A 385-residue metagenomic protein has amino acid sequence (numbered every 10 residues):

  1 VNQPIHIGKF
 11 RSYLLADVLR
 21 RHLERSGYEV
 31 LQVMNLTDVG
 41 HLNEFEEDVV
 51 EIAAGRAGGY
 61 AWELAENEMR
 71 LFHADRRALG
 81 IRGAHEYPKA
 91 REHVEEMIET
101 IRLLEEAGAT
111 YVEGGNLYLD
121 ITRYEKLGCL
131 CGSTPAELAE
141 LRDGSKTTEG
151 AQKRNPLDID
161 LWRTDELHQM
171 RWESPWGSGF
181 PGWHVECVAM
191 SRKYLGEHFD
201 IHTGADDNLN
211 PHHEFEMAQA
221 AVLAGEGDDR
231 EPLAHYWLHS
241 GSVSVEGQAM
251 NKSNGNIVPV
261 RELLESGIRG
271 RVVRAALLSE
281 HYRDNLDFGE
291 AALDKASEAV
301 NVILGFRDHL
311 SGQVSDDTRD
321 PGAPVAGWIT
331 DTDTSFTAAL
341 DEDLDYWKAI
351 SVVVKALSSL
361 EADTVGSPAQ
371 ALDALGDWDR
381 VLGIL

Functional and structural regions predicted by a protein language model:
V1-F45, G59, K89-A90, M97 (+2 more regions): N-terminal catalytic cores of NTP/NDP-binding nucleotidyl/phosphoryl-transfer enzymes
V1-N2, D17, A74, E95-S311: Alpha-helical recognition segments enriched in aromatics with Gly/Pro capping that present substrate-recognition
E24, R77, E105: Anion (oxyanion) recognition and catalysis
E29-L31, G108-G114, L360: Short, well-structured beta-strand/strand-turn elements
V33-V39, E68-F72, R82-M97, G115-Y124: Short, glycine/charge-rich beta-strand/loop segments that flank catalytic centers and engage negatively charged groups
E46-E66: A charged helix-plus-loop insertion that forms the helical arch/lid used to bind and gate nucleic-acid substrates
G59-G80, G225-A234: A glycine-rich helix N-cap at a beta->alpha junction
A249-K252, I257-L385: Structural preference for alpha-helix termini/caps and helix-kink/transition segments
